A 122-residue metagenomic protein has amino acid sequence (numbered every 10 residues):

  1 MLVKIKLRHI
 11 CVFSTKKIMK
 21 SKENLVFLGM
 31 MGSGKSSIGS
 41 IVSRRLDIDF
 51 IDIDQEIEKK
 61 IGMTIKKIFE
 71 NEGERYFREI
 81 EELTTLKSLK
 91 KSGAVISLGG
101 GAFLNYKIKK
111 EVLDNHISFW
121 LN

Functional and structural regions predicted by a protein language model:
F27: Hydrophobic anchor at the beta1->P-loop junction of P-loop NTPases
M30: P-loop (Walker A) phosphate-binding loop of NTP-binding proteins
S33: ATP-binding Walker
S36: Walker A/P-loop
D49, I53-L113: ATP-dependent small-molecule kinase phosphotransfer cores that center on conserved nucleotide phosphate-binding segments
V112-N122: Conserved phosphate-donor/acceptor-positioning beta-strand/loop module used by diverse small-molecule
